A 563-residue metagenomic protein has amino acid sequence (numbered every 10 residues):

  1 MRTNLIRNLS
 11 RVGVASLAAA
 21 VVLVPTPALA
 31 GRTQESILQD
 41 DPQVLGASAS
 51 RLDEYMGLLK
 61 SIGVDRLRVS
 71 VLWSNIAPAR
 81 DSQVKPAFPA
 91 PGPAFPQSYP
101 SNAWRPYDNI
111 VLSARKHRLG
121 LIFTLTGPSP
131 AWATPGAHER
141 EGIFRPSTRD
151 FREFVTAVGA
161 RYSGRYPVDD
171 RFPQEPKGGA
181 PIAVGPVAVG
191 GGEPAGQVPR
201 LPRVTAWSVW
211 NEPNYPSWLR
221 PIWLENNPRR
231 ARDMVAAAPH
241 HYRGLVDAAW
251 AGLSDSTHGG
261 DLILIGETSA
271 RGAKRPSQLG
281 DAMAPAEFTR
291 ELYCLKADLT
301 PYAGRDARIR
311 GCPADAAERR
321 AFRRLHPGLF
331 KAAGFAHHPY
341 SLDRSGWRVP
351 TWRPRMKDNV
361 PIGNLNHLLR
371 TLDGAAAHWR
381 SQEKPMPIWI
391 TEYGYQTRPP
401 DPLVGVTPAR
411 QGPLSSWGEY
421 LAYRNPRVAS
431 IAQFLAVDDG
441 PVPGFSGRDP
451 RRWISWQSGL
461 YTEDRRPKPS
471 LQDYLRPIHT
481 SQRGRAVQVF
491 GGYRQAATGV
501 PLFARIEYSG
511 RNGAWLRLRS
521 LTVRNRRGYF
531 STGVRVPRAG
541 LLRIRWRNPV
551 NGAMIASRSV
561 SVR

Functional and structural regions predicted by a protein language model:
R2-A30: Secretory targeting and sorting signals
L29-D65, S70-L72: Boundary/entry segment of secreted carbohydrate-active catalytic domains
E35-D40, D65-N75, G120-L125, T205-V209 (+4 more regions): Structural recognition of the beta-strand scaffold that forms the well-ordered cores of secreted hydrolase catalytic
L45-K60, D315-R323, G412-E419: Short, acidic/polar
A49-L52, R152, T156-T205, L224-G405: Noncatalytic carbohydrate-binding groove/subsite architecture in carbohydrate-active enzymes
D53-S61, V69-S163, P228-G266, P354 (+1 more regions): Aromatic-lined substrate-binding rim segments of carbohydrate-active enzymes
K85-P86, R203, S208, P213 (+6 more regions): Aromatic-rich peripheral "rim/lid" segments of glycoside hydrolase catalytic domains that contact and position glycan
Y529-V536: Exposed aromatic-hydrophobic patches
